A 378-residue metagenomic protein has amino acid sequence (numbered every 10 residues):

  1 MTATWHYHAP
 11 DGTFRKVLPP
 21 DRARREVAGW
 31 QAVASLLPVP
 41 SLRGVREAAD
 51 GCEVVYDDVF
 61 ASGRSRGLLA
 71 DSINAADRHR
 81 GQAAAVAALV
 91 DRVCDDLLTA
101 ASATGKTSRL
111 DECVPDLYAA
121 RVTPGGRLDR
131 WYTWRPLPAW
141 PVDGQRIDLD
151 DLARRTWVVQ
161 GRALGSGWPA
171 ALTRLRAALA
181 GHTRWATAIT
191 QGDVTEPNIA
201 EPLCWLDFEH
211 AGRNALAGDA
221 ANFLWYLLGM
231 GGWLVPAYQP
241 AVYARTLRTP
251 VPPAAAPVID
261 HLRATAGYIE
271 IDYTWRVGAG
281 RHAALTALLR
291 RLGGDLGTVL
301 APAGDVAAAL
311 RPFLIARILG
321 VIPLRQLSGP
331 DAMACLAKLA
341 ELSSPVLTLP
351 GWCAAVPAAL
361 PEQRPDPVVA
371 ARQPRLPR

Functional and structural regions predicted by a protein language model:
T2-V27, D71-H79: ATP-binding glycine-rich loop module of kinase domains
A3-P10, R174-G218: Active-site acidic catalytic loop and adjacent metal/ATP-binding pocket of ATP-dependent phosphoryl transfer enzymes
W30, V54-G63: Short pocket-lining segment of the protein kinase catalytic domain that shapes the ATP-binding cleft
A34-A49: Conserved HxN/HPN-centered segment at the entrance to the catalytic loop of eukaryotic protein kinase-like domains
A70-A88, G105-T190: ATP-dependent phospho-/nucleotidyl transfer catalytic cores
A217-L296, L314-P330: Active-site activation/catalytic loop segments of kinase-like enzymes and analogous catalytic loops in related
G297-L314: All-alpha amphipathic helical-bundle segments outside canonical DNA-binding/catalytic cores that form hydrophobic
I315-R378: C-terminal non-catalytic accessory extensions
